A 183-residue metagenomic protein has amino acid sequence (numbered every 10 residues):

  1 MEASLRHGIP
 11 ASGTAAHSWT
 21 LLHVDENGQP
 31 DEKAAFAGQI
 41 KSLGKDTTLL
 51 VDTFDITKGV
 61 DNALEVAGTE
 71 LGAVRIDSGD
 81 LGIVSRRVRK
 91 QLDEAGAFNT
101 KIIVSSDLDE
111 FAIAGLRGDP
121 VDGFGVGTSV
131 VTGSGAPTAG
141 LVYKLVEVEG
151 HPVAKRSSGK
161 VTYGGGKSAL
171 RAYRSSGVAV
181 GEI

Functional and structural regions predicted by a protein language model:
M1-F98, E110-G115, D119-P120, T132 (+1 more regions): Buried, small/hydrophobic-residue-enriched core segments of structured protein domains
L50, R75, I102-S105, G125-G127: Short, conserved beta-strand edge motifs with alternating hydrophobic and charged residues
D93-A95, T100, L108-I183: Gly/Ser/Thr/Ala-enriched C-terminal appendages of enzymes
